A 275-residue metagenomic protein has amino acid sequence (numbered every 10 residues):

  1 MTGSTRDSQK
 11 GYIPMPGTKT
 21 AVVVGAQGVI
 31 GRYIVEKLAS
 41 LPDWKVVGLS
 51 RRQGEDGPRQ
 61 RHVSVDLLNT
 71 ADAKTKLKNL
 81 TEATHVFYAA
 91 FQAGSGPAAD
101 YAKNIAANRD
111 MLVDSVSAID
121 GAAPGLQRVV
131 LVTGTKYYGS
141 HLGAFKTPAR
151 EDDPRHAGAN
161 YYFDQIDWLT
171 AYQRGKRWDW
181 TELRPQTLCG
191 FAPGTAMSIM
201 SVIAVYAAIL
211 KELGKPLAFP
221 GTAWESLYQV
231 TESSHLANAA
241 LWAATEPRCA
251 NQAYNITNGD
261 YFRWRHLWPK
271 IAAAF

Functional and structural regions predicted by a protein language model:
Y12-L41: N-terminal Rossmann NAD(P)H-binding glycine-rich loop of SDR-like oxidoreductase domains
G54-D110, D114: NAD(P)H-binding glycine-rich loop region in Rossmannoid oxidoreductase-like domains and their noncatalytic homologs
V86-Y88, A98-Y161: Conserved Rossmann-fold NAD(P)-dependent oxidoreductase catalytic core, especially the SDR/UDP-sugar
P154-A159, Q186-M200, G221-S234, D260: Glycine-rich "substrate-gating" loop/helix at the edge of Rossmann-like oxidoreductase active sites
W168-M197: Conserved beta-loop-beta element that borders a ligand/cofactor-binding pocket
G190-Y206, S234, A243-Y254: Glycine/proline-rich active-site loop of Rossmann-fold NAD(P)-dependent oxidoreductases
V205-S234, N255: A conserved pocket-lining segment of Rossmann-fold NAD(P)-dependent short-chain dehydrogenase/reductase
A237-F275: Mid/C-terminal beta-alpha module of Rossmann-like enzyme folds, strongest in SDR-family dehydrogenases/epimerases
